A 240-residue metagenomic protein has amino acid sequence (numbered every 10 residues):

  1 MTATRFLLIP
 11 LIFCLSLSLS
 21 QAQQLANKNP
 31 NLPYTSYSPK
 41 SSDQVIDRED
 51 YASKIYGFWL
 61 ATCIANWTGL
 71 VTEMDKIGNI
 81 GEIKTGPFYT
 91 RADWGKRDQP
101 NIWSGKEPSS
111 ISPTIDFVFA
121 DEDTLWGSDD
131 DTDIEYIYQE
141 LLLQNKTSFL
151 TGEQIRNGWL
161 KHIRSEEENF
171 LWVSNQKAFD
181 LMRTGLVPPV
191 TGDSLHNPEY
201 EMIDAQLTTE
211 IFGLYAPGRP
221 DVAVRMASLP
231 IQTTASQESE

Functional and structural regions predicted by a protein language model:
M1-L8: Bacterial N-terminal signal peptides that target proteins for export
L8-S18: Bacterial N-terminal signal peptides
Q21-E240: Structured, active/binding-site neighborhoods that engage oxygen-rich ligands
